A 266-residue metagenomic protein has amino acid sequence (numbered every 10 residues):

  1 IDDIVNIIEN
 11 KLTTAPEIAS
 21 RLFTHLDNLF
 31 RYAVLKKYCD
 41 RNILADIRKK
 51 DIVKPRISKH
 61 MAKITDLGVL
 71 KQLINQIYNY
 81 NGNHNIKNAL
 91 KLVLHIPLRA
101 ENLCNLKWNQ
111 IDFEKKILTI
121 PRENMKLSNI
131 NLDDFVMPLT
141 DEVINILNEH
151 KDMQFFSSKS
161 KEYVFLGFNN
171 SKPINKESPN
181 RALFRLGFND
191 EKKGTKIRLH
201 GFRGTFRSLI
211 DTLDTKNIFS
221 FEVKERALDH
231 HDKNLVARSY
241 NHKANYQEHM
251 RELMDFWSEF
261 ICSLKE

Functional and structural regions predicted by a protein language model:
I1-I8, L199: A Lys/Arg-rich helix-loop hairpin that forms a DNA/phosphate-binding surface
K11-D27, L35, C39-A100, C104-L106 (+2 more regions): Basic, Lys/Arg- and aromatic-enriched nucleic-acid-binding interface segment
R41, Q110-I117, K216-Y240, C262-E266: Short, polar N-cap/turn motifs at the start of nucleic acid-interacting alpha helices
R41, V53-N75, L127-D141, F156-S160 (+1 more regions): DNA breakage-rejoining catalytic core of tyrosine-based enzymes
D46-I52, N105-D152, D232: Conserved tyrosine-mediated DNA breakage-rejoining catalytic core shared by Y-recombinases
I64, R122-S128, I144, A227-L264: Catalytic-site neighborhood detector that most strongly recognizes the C-terminal catalytic loop/helix of tyrosine
D66-K71, T140-T195, T205-F206, L213-D214 (+1 more regions): Active-site/catalytic core of tyrosine-dependent DNA strand-transfer enzymes
I86-K87, L92, K192-D214, R226: Short basic/aromatic active-site micro-motif
